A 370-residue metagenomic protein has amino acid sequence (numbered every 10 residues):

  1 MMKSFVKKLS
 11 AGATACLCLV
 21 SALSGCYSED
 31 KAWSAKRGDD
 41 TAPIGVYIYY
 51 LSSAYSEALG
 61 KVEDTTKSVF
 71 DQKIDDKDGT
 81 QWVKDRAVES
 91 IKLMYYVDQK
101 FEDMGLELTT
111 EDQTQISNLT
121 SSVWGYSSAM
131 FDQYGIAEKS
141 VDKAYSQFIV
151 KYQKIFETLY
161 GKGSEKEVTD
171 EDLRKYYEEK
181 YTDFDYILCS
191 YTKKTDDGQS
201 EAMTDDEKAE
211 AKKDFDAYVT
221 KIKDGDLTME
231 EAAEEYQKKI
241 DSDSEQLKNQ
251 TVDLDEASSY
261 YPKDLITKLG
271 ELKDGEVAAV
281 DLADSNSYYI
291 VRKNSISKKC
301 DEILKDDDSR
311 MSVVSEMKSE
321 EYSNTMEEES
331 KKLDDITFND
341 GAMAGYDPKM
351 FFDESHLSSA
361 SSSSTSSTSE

Functional and structural regions predicted by a protein language model:
M1-K3, L17, G38-Y50, Y55-S56 (+4 more regions): Solvent-exposed loop/turn and edge beta-strand elements of beta-rich ligand-binding domains
M2-A13: Bacterial N-terminal signal peptides that target proteins for export
S21-G25: C-terminal motif of bacterial Sec signal peptides marking the signal peptidase cleavage site
S28-D30, D132-E210, Y260-E370: PPIase-associated folding chaperone regions across multiple families
S28-I136: N-terminal targeting/tethering segments
I44-Y55, T80, K84-E89, L93-D98 (+11 more regions): Extracytoplasmic/secreted envelope proteins and their assembly/folding machinery, especially bacterial periplasmic
L51, A58, I91, Y95 (+11 more regions): Sec/Tat-exported extracytoplasmic proteins
K213-K263: Peptidyl-prolyl cis-trans isomerase
